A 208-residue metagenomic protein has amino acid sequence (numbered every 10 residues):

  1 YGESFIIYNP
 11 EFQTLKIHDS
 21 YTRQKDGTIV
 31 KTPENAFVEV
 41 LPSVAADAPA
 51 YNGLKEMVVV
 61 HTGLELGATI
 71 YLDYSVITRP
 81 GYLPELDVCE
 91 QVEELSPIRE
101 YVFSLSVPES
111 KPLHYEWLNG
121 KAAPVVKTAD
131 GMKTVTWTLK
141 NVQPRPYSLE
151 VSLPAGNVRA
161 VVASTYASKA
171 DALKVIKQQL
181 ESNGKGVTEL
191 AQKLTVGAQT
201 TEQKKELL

Functional and structural regions predicted by a protein language model:
Y1-L105, T136, E189: Lumenal/extracellular ectodomains and adaptor appendage modules of the eukaryotic vesicle/secretory system
G27, I77-L207: Secretory-pathway-linked proteins and extracytosolic
